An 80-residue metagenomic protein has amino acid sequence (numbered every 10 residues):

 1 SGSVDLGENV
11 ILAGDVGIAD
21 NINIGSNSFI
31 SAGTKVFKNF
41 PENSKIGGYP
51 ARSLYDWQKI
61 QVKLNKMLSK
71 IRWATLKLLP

Functional and structural regions predicted by a protein language model:
S1-S53: Structural signal for interior beta-strand "rungs" in well-ordered beta-sheet cores of soluble enzyme domains
S44, A51-P80: Terminal amphipathic alpha-helical/low-complexity segments used for targeting or macromolecular assembly
